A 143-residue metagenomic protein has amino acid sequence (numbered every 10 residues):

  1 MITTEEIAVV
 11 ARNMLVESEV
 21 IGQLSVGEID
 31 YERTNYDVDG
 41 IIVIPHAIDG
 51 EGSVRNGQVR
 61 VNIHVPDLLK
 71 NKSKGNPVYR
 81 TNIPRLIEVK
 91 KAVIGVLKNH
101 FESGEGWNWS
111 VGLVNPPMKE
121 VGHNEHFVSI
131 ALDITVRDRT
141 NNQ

Functional and structural regions predicted by a protein language model:
M1-Q23, P45-Q143: Charged, amphipathic alpha-helical segments and their flanking helix caps
S25-D37: Short acidic low-complexity segments
Y36-H46: A short, hydrophobic beta-strand-centered structural micro-motif
